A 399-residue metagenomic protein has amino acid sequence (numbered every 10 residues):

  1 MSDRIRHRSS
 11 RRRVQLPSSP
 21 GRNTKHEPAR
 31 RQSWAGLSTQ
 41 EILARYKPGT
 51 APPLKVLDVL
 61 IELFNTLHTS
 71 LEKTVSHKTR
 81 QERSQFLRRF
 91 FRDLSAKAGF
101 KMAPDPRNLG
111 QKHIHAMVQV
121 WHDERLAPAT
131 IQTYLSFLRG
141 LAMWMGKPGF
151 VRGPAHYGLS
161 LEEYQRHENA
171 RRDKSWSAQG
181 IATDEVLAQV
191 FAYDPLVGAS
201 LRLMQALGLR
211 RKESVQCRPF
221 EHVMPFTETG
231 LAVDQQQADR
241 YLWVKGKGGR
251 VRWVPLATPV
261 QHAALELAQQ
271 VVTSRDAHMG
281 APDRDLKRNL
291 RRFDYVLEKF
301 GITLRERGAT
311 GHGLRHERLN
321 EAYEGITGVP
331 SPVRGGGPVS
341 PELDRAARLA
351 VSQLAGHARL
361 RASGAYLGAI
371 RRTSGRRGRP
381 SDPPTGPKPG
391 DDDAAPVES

Functional and structural regions predicted by a protein language model:
M1-Q81, Q85-R88: Basic/aromatic DNA-contact patch characteristic of tyrosine site-specific recombinases
F64-A170: N-terminal core-binding DNA-recognition domain of tyrosine recombinases/integrases
Y164-V186, G248-P259: DNA breakage-rejoining catalytic core of tyrosine-based enzymes
I181-K212, R345: Basic, Lys/Arg- and aromatic-enriched nucleic-acid-binding interface segment
Q216-A264: Conserved tyrosine-mediated DNA breakage-rejoining catalytic core shared by Y-recombinases
A257-I326: Active-site/catalytic core of tyrosine-dependent DNA strand-transfer enzymes
R305-L349, H357, R361-A362: Short basic/aromatic active-site micro-motif
E342-D344, R348-L349, Q353-P380, P387-V397: Catalytic-site neighborhood detector that most strongly recognizes the C-terminal catalytic loop/helix of tyrosine
